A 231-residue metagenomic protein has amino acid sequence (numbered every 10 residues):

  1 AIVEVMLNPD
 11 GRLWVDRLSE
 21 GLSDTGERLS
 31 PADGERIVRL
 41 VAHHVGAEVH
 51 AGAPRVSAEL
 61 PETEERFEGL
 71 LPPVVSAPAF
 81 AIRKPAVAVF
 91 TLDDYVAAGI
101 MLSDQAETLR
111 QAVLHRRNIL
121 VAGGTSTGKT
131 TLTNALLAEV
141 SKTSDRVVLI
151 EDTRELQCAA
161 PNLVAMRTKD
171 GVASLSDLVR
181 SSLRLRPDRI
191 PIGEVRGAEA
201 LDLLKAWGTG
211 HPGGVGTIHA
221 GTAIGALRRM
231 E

Functional and structural regions predicted by a protein language model:
A1-S23: N-terminal anchoring/assembly modules that precede and organize ATP-driven motor systems
V5, G69, L109, I190 (+1 more regions): Residue-level signature of catalytic and energy-coupling elements of molecular machines, predominantly ATP/GTP-dependent
D16-H115: P-loop NTP-binding catalytic core
V87, S126, R196-G197: Short, glycine-/Ser/Thr-/acidic-enriched flexible segments
A106, R116-A122, A135-E231: Switch/coupling sub-region of P-loop NTPases
A112, G124-T125: P-loop (Walker A) phosphate-binding loop of NTP-binding proteins
K129: Conserved lysine of the Walker
